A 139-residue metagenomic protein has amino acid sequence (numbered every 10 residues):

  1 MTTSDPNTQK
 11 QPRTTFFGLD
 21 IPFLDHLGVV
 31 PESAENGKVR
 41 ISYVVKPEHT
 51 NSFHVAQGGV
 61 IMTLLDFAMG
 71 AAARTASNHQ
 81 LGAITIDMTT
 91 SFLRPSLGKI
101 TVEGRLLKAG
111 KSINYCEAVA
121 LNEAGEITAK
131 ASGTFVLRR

Functional and structural regions predicted by a protein language model:
M1-R139: Terminal targeting signals and extreme-terminal segments of soluble enzymes
